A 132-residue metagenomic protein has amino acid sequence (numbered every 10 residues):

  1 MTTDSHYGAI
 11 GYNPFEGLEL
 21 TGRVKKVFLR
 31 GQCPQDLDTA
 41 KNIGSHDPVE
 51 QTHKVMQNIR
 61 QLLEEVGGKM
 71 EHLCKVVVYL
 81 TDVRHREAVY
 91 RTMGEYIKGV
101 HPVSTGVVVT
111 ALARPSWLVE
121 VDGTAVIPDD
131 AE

Functional and structural regions predicted by a protein language model:
M1-C74, L80-E132: N-terminal presequence-like segments and the immediate start of the first folded domain
